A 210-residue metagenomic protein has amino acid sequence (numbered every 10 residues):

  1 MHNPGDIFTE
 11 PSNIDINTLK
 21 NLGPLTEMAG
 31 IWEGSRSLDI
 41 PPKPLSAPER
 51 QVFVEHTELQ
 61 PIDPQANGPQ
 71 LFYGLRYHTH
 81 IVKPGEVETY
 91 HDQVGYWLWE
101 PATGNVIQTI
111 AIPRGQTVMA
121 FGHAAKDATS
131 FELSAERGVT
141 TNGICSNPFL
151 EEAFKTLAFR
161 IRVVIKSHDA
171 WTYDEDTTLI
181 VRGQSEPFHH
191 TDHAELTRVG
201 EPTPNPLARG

Functional and structural regions predicted by a protein language model:
M1-G74, L157-A158, T178-G210: Amphipathic/hydrophobic helical signal segments and adjacent flexible N-terminal regions that mediate secretion
G23, G30, R50, Y90 (+2 more regions): Glycine-rich, low-complexity intrinsically disordered segments
G23-L25, F149-K155, F159-S167: Exposed beta-sheet edge/beta-hairpin loop segments within beta-rich domains
A29, N67, W99-G104, H123-F131 (+2 more regions): A short, structured loop/turn motif at beta-sheet edges
E33-P41, R76-V82, S134-N142, D174-I180: Generic short beta-strand segments
V52-V54, T89-V94, G115-A120, T156-R160 (+1 more regions): Short, surface-exposed coil-to-beta transition loops
P64-Q108: Hydrophobic/aromatic-rich structural module bridging two neighboring secondary-structure elements via a short loop
V94, P101-E151: An exposed acidic His-Trp-rich patch
